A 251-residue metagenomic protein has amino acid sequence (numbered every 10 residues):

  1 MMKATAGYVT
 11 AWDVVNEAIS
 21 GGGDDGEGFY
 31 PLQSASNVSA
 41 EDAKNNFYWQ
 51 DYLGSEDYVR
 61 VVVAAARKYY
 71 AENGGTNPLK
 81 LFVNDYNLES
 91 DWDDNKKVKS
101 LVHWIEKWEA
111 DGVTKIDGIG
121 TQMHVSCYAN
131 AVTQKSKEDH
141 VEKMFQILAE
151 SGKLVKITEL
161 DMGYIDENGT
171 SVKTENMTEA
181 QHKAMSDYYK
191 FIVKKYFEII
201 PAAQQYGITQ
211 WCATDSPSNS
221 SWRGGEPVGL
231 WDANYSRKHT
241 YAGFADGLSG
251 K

Functional and structural regions predicted by a protein language model:
M1-V9, V14, F47-S90, D94-K99 (+4 more regions): Metal-centered catalytic cores of metalloenzymes
A4, D13, A18-S55, A65 (+3 more regions): Aromatic-rich peripheral "rim/lid" segments of glycoside hydrolase catalytic domains that contact and position glycan
N16, K68-Y69, N77-N87, L101-K135 (+1 more regions): Aromatic- and acid-rich polysaccharide-binding/catalytic face of secreted or lumenal carbohydrate-active enzymes
